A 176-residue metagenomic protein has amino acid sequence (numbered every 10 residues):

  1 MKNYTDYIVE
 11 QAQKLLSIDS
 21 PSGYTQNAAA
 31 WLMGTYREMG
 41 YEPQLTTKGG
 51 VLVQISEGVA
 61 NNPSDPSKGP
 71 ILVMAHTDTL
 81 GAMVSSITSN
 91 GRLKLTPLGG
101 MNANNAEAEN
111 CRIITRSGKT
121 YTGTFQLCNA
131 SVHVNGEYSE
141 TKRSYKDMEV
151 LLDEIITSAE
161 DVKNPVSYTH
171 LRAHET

Functional and structural regions predicted by a protein language model:
M1-E175: N-terminal hydrophobic/helix-forming segments and targeting peptides
